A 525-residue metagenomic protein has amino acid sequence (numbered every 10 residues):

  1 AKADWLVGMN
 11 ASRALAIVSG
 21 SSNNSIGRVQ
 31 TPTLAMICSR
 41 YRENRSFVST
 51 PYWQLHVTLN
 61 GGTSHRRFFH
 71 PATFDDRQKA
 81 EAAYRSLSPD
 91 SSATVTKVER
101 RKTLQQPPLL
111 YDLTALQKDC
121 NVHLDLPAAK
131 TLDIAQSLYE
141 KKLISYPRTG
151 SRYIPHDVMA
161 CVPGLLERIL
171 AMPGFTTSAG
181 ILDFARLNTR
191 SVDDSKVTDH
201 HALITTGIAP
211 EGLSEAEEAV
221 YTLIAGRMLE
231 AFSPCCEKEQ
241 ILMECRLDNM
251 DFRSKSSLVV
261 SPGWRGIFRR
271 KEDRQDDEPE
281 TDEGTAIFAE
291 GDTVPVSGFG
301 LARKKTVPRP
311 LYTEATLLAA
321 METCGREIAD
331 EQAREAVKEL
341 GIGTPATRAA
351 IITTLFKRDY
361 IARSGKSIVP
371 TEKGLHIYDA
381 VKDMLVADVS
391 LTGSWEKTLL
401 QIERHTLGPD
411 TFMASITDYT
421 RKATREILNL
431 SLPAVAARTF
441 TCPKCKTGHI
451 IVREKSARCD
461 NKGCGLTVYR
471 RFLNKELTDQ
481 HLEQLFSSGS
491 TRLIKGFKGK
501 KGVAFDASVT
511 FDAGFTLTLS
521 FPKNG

Functional and structural regions predicted by a protein language model:
A1-R100, V197-P262, G463: Phosphate-backbone binding and catalysis cores of DNA-processing enzymes
S46, A128-A129, G150-G525: Basic, low-complexity terminal or inter-domain segments flanking catalytic cores
D90-Q106, K118, G298-V307: Positively charged, polyanion-binding regions of nucleic-acid-associated proteins
D119, H123-P127: A conserved hydrophobic secondary-structure block that centers on an alpha-helix together with its immediately flanking
K141-P147: Secretory-pathway/luminal and periplasmic proteins that interact with or process carbohydrate-rich
